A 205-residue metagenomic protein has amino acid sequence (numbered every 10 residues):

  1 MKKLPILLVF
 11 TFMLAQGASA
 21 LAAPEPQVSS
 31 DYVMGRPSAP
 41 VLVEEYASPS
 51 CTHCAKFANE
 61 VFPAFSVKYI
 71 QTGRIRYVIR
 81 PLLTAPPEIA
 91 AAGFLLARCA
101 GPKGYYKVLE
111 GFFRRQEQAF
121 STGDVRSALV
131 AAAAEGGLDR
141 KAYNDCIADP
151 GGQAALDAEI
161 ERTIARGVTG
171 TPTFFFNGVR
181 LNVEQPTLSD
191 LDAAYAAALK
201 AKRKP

Functional and structural regions predicted by a protein language model:
L4-P5, L21, P26, S48 (+1 more regions): C-terminal cap of thioredoxin/glutaredoxin-like
L7-Q16: Bacterial N-terminal signal peptides
P24-V41: A short beta-strand-turn-helix
V28-S30, F62-P63, S127, E161: Alpha-helical scaffolding within the catalytic cores of extracellular/periplasmic polymer-degrading hydrolases
S38-S48, T52: Mature N-terminal segment immediately following signal peptide/propeptide cleavage in secreted/periplasmic
A39-L42, G73, A92, G136 (+1 more regions): Envelope-exposed proteins and targeting segments
L42-E45, R76-I79, T173-F175: Soluble periplasmic/extracytoplasmic beta-strand elements of cell-envelope proteins
A47-P49, A55-A134, A201: Structural alpha/beta surface segment adjacent to cysteine/selenocysteine redox centers across thiol/disulfide enzymes
